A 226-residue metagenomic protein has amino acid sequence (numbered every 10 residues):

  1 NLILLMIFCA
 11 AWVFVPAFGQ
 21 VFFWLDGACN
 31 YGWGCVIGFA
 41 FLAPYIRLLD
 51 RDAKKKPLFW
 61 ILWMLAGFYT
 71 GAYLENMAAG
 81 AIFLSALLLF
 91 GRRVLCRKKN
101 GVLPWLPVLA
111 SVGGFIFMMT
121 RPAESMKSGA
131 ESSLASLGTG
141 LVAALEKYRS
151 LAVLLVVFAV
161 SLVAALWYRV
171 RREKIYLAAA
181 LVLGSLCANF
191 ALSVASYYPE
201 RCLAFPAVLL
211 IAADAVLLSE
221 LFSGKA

Functional and structural regions predicted by a protein language model:
N1, K99-N100, K225-A226: Intrinsically disordered, polar/acidic, low-complexity terminal segments
N1-I3, V13, L25, R47 (+1 more regions): Transmembrane alpha-helical segments of multipass membrane enzymes and assembly factors that act on membrane-embedded
L5-A40: Aromatic- and kink-enriched transmembrane "portal" helix at the membrane-lumen/periplasm boundary that abuts
L25-C29, L58, T70-A179, L183-C187 (+1 more regions): Transmembrane catalytic cores of multi-pass membrane glycosyltransferases and polysaccharide-assembly enzymes
N30-D50, L209-A213: Specific aromatic-rich, kink-prone transmembrane helix
R47-Y69: Short hydrophobic alpha-helices at membrane interfaces in multi-pass membrane enzymes
K174, L221-A226: Signature aromatic-anchored transmembrane alpha helix within multi-pass, membrane-resident enzymes that catalyze glycan
